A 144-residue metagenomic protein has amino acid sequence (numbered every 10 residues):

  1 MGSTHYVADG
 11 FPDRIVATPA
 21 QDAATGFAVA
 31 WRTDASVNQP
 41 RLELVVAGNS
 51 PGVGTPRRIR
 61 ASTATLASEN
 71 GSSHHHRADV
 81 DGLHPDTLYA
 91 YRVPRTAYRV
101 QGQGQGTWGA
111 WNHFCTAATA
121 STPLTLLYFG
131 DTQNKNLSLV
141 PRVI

Functional and structural regions predicted by a protein language model:
M1-Y128, Q133: Acidic, histidine-bearing metal-coordination/catalytic regions of metal-dependent phosphoesterases
G109-H113, L137-I144: Alpha-helical scaffolding within the catalytic cores of extracellular/periplasmic polymer-degrading hydrolases
